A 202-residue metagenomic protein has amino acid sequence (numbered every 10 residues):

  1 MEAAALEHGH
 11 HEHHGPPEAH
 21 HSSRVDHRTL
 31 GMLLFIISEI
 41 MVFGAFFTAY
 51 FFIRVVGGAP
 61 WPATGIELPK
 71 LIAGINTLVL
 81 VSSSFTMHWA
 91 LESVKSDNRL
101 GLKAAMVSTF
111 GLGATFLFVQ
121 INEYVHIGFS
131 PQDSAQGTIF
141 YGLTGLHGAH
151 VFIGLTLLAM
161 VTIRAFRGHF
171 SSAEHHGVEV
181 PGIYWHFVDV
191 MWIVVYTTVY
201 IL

Functional and structural regions predicted by a protein language model:
M1-L202: ...captures the hydrophobic TM-helix bundle architecture rather than a specific catalytic motif, and can also fire on
